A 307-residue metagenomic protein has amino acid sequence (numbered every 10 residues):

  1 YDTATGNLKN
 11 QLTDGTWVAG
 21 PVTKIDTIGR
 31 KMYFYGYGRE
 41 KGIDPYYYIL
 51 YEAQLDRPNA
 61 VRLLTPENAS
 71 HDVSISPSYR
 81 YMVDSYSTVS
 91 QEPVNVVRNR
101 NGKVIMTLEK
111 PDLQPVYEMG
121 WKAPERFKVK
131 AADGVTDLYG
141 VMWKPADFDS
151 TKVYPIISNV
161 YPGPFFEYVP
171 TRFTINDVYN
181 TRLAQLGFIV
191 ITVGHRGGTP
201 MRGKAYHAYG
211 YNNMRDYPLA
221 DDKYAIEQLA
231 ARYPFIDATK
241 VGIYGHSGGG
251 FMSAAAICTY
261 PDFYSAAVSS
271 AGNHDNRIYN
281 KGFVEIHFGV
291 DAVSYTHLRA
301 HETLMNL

Functional and structural regions predicted by a protein language model:
Y1, Y48-E52, N95-V97, G140: Hydrophobic beta-strand positions in blades of beta-propellers and related beta-sheet-rich domains
Y1-I28, Y37-G42, A53-H71, R100-K130: Multi-bladed beta-propeller domains
N10, Y48-I49, P93, K204: Extracytoplasmic/periplasmic beta-strand context in beta-sandwich domains, especially the cupredoxin/COX2 CuA-binding
G29, D72-E302: Serine-hydrolase catalytic core recognition
Y35-G36, W143: Generic short beta-strand segments
K41-Y46, T88-Q91: Short, solvent-exposed loop/turn segments at conserved positions within beta-propeller repeat blades
